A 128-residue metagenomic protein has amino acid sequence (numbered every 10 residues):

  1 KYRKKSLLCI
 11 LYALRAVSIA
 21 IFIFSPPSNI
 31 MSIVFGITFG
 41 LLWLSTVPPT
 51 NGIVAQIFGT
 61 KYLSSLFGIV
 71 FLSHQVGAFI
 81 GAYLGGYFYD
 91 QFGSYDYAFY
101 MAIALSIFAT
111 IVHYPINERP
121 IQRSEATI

Functional and structural regions predicted by a protein language model:
K1, L84-G93: Interfacial helix-cap and linker-helix signal at transmembrane-aqueous boundaries of multi-pass secondary transporters
R3-I53: C-terminal transmembrane helical hairpin of 12-TM major facilitator-type secondary transporters
L7, L66, Y97-A102: Alpha-helical transmembrane segments of multi-pass secondary-active solute transporters
A13, G68-V76: Transmembrane alpha-helical cores of Major Facilitator Superfamily
A20, F79-I80: Hydrophobic/small/kink-forming positions within alpha-helical transmembrane segments of polytopic membrane proteins
T46, T50, A102-I128: Multi-pass alpha-helical transporter architecture, strongest for 12-TM Major Facilitator/SLC carriers used
I53-I57, Q91: Helix-to-coil boundary motifs at intracellular loop junctions of multi-pass secondary transporters
T60-I69: Loop-to-transmembrane helix entry/capping segments in MFS-fold secondary transporters and related SLC/MFSD carriers
